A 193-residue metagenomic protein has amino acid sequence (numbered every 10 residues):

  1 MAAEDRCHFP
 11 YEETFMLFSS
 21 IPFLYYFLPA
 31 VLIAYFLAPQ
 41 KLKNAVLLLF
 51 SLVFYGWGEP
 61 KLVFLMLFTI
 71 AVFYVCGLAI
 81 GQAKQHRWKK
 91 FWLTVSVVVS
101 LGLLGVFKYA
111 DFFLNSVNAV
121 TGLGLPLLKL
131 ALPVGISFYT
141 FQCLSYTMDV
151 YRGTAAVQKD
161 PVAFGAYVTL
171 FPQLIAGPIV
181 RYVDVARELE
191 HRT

Functional and structural regions predicted by a protein language model:
M1-H8: N-terminal amphipathic/hydrophobic targeting modules at extreme N-termini, encompassing cleavable Sec/SRP-type signal
F9-T193: Membrane-embedded transmembrane alpha-helical bundles that form the catalytic cores of multi-pass lipid-modifying
